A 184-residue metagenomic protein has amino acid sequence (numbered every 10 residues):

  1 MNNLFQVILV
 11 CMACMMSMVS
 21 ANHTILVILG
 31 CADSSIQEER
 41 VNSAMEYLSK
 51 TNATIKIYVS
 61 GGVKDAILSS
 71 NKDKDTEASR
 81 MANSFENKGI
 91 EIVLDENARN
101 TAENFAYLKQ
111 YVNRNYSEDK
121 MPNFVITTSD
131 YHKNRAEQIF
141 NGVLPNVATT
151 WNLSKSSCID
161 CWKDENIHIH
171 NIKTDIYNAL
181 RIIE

Functional and structural regions predicted by a protein language model:
M1-A21: Classical Sec-dependent N-terminal signal peptides that target proteins to the secretory pathway
Q6-V7, L108, A179: A generic signature of intrinsically disordered, low-complexity regions enriched in glycine/proline and charged/polar
A21-N22, E184: N-terminal secretory targeting signals
N22-N171: A structural signal for short, hydrophobic/glycine-enriched beta-strand patches
T174-I183: Long, compositionally biased charged/polar accessory segments in the mid-to-C-terminal portions of proteins
